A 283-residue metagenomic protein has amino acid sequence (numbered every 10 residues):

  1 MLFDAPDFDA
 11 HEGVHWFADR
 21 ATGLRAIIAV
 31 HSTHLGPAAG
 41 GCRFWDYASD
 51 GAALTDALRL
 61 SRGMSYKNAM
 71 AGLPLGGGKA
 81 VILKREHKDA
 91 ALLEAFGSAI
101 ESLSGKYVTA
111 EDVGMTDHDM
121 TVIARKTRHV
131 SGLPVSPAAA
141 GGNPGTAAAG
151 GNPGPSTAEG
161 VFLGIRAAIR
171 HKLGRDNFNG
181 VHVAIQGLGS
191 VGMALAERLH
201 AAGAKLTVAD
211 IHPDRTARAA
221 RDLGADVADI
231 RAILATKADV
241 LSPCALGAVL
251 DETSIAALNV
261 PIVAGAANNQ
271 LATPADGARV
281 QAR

Functional and structural regions predicted by a protein language model:
M1-T146: N-terminal ligand-binding/catalytic initiation module
A10, D46, D50-A57, D89-L93 (+9 more regions): Generic structural signal for well-ordered, non-membrane alpha-helical segments in soluble metabolic enzymes
E101-G105, N179, H200-K205, T236 (+2 more regions): Short, surface-exposed connector motifs at secondary-structure boundaries
Y107-E111, S131-V135, V208-D210, D229 (+2 more regions): General beta-strand structural signal in soluble alpha/beta enzymes
M120, I165, L188, A196 (+2 more regions): Generic hydrophobic/aromatic pocket-lining and core-packing "Φ" positions
A139-A148, N152-A238: Glycine-rich phosphate/diphosphate-binding loop of Rossmann-like nucleotide-binding domains
L246-R283: Rossmann-fold NAD(P)-binding glycine/threonine-rich loop
